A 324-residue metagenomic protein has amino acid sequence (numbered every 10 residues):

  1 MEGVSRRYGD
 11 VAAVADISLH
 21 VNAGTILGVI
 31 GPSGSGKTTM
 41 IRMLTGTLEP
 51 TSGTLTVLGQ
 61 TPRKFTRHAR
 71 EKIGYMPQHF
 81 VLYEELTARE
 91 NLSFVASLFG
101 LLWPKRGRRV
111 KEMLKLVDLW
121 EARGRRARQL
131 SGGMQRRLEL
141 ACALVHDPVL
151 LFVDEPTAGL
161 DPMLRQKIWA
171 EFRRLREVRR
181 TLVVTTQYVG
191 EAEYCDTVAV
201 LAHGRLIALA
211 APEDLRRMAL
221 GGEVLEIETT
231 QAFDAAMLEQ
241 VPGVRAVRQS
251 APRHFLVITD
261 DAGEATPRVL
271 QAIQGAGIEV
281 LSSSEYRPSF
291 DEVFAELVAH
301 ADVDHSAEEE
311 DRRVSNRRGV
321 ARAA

Functional and structural regions predicted by a protein language model:
T45: Helix-to-loop junction immediately C-terminal to a conserved catalytic motif
G53-K64, H68-A69: Conserved ABC transporter NBD signature motif
E85, R126-L130: Conserved ABC ATPase signature
S93, S97, L102-A122: Conserved ABC ATPase "signature" region
L151-D154: Catalytic Walker B motif of ABC-type/P-loop ATPase nucleotide-binding domains
G221-A301: Short, charged/small-residue-rich alpha-helical element at the C-terminal edge of ABC transporter nucleotide-binding
